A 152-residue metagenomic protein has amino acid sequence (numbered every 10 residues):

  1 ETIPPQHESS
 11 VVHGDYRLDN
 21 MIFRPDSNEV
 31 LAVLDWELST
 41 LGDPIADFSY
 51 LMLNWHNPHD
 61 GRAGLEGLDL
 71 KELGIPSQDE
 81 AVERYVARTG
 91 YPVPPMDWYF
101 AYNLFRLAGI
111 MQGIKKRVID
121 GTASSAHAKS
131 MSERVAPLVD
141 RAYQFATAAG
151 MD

Functional and structural regions predicted by a protein language model:
E1-G14, R24-D26, A87-G90: An alpha-helical support segment within catalytic cores of ATP-dependent transferases
S10, E29-A32, P44: Protein kinase-like catalytic core scaffold
G14, D19, L34, A46: Active-site flanking residues adjacent to catalytic metal/cofactor-binding acidic residues
N20-V33: Conserved protein kinase catalytic/activation segment
V33-S39: Activation of the activation-loop gatekeeper triad in protein kinase-fold domains
A46-T89, N103-G121: Active-site activation/catalytic loop segments of kinase-like enzymes and analogous catalytic loops in related
Y91-N103: All-alpha amphipathic helical-bundle segments outside canonical DNA-binding/catalytic cores that form hydrophobic
G113-D152: Regulatory N- and C-terminal appendages and interdomain linkers associated with kinase/kinase-like NTP transferase
